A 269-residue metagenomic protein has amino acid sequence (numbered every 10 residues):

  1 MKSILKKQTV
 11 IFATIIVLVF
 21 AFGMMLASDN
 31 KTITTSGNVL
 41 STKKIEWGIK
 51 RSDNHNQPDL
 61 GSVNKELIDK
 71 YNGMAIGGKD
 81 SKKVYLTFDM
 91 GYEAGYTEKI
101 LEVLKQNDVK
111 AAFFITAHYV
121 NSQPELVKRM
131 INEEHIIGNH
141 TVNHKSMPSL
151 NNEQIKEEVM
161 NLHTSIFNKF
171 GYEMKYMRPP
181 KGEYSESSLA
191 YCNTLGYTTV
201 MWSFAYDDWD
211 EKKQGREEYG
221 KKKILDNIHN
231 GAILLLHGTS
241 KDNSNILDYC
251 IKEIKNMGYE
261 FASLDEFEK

Functional and structural regions predicted by a protein language model:
K2-T87, E93-Q106, C250-E253, M257-K269: N-terminal pre-catalytic segment of deacetylase/amide-hydrolase enzymes
K7-T9, P179, G238: Hydrophobic alpha-helical segments, especially transmembrane helices and their immediate juxtamembrane helical caps
A13-I15, M147, S185, S244: Enrichment for repetitive, rod-forming helical segments
N54, V63-E66, I155-E157, K213-Q214 (+1 more regions): A short linear-motif detector with a strong N-terminal bias
K82-V84, A94-Y96, I100-L101, K105-L235: Metal-dependent polysaccharide deacetylase catalytic core of the NodB/CE4 family, i.e., the active-site-bearing domain
F88-M90, G238-T239: Short acidic donor-binding/metal-coordinating loop in glycosyltransferase active sites
H229-D265: Catalytic grooves of carbohydrate-active enzymes
